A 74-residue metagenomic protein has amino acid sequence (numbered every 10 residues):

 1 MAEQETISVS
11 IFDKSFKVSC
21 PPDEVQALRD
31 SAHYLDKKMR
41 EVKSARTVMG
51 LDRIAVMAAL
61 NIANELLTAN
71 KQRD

Functional and structural regions predicted by a protein language model:
M1-A2, T6: N-terminal intrinsically disordered, cationic/polar leader segments that include organellar targeting peptides
I7, Q26-H33, K37-R40, N61: Solvent-exposed alpha-helical segments within well-ordered globular domains of core cellular machineries
S15-K17, Q26, K38, A45-A58: Amphipathic, hydrophobic secondary-structure cores in small proteins
F16-S19, T68-N70: Short small-residue beta-strand/loop micro-motif enriched in glycine and branched aliphatics
D30, K37, S44, N64 (+1 more regions): Alpha-helical coiled-coil heptad-repeat segments used for dimerization/assembly
D52-A55, A59-R73: Long, hydrophobic or amphipathic alpha-helical segments
